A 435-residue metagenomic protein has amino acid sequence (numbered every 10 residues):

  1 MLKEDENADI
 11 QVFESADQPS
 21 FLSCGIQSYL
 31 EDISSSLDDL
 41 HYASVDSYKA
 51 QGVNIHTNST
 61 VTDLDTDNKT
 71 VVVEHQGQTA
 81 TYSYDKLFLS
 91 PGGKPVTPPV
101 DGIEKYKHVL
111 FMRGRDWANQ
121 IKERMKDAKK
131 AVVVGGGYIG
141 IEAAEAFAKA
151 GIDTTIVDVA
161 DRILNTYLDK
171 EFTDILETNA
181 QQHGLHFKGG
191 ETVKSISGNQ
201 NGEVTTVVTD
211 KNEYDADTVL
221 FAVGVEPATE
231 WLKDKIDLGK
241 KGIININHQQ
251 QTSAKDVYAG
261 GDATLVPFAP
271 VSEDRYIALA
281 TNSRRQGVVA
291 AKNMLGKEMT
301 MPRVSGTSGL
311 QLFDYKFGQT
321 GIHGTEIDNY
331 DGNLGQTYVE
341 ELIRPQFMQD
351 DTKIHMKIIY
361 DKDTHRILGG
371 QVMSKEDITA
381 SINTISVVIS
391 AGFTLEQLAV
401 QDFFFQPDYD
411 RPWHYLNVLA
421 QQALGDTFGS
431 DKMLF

Functional and structural regions predicted by a protein language model:
M1-N54, Y138, A146-L168: Beta1-alpha1 glycine-rich phosphate/pyrophosphate-binding loop at the start of Rossmann-like nucleotide-binding domains
L2-E6, S15, V223, K316-F317 (+1 more regions): Flexible, glycine-rich terminal cap/loop adjacent to redox cofactors in electron-transfer oxidoreductases
N7-D9, Q51-H75, Y82, A150-I246: A Rossmann-like FAD-binding core segment of flavoenzymes
V12, F111, V132-V133: Hydrophobic Val/Ile/Leu positions in short beta-strands of Rossmann-like dinucleotide-binding domains
L40, G140-S195, T281-S283, M299-T325: Rossmann-like dinucleotide-binding cores of NAD(P)H-dependent redox enzymes
K105-A128, E203, E213-V289, V388: FAD-site-proximal beta/loop scaffold in flavoenzymes
R113-G114, V134-I139: Glycine-rich Rossmann-fold phosphate-binding loop(s) that bind the pyrophosphate of adenine dinucleotide cofactors
I246, G260-H323, Y409-D431: A conserved FAD-binding loop/helix module that cradles the flavin
